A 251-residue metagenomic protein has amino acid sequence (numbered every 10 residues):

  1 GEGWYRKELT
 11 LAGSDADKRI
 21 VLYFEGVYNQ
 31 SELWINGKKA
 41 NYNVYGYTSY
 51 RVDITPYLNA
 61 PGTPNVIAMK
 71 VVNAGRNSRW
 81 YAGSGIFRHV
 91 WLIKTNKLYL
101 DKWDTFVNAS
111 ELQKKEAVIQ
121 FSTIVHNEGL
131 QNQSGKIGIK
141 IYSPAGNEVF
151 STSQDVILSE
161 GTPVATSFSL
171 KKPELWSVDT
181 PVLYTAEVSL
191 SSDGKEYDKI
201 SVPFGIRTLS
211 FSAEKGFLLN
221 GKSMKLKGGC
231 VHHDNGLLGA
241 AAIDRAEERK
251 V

Functional and structural regions predicted by a protein language model:
G1-W103, E128-G129, P144: Accessory beta-strand-rich segments of carbohydrate-active enzymes
I35, E116-I157, V164-T166: Beta-strand-rich binding/interaction modules
V52-L58, T166-P181: Signal that preferentially marks extracellular ectodomain short beta-strand elements of beta-sandwich modules
M69, I139, A186-V188: Hydrophobic/tyrosine-rich beta-strand signature of extracellular beta-sandwich/beta-rich modules, prominently
I86, V149-T152, V164, E196-S201: Extracellular and select intracellular beta-sandwich modules with Ser/Thr-enriched, small-residue motifs on
I93, V156-I157, P203-R207: Short beta-strand edge segments in extracellular beta-sheet folds
D104-T105, E187-V251: N-terminal carbohydrate-binding accessory modules
A109-A117: Short, solvent-exposed loop/linker segments at the N-terminal edge of repeated beta-sheet extracellular domains
